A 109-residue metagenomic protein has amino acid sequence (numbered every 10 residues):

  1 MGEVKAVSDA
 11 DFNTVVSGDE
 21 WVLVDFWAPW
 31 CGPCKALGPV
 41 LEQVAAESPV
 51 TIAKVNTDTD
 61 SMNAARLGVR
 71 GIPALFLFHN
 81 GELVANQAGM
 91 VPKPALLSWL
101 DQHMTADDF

Functional and structural regions predicted by a protein language model:
V4-V22, S61: A short beta-strand-turn-helix
K5, A53, V84-Q87: Structural signal for short hydrophobic segments within the conserved structured cores of catalytic domains across
V7, F26, G38-M62, V69: Thiol-based oxidoreductase modules, predominantly thioredoxin-like and allied folds used for disulfide exchange
E20, W27-W30, G71: Short pre-active-site segment immediately N-terminal to redox-active cysteine/selenocysteine motifs in thiol-based
D25-W27, L77: Structural cue for short, hydrophobic secondary-structure segments
C31-C34, L75: The canonical Cys-X-X-Cys-His
L67-F76: Structural micro-motif
H79-F109: Non-catalytic, surface beta->alpha helical segment in thiol-disulfide oxidoreductase systems
